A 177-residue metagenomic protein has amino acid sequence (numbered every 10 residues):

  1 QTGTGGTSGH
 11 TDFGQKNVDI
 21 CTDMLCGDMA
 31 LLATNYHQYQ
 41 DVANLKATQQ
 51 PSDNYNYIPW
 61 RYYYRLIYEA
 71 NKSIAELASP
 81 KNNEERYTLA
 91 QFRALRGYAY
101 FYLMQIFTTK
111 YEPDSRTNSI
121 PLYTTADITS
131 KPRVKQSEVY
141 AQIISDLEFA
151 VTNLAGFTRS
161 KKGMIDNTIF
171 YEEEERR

Functional and structural regions predicted by a protein language model:
Q1-I20: Acidic, glycine-rich segments characteristic of secretory precursors and extracytoplasmic regions
D19-Y36: Active-site substrate-recognition loop segments, prototypically the cytochrome P450 B′-helix/B-C loop
A33-I106, V134-E138, T152-K161: Conserved, well-structured interaction surfaces
I106-S145: Short coil/linker segments at helix-helix boundaries
Q142, D146-L154: An active-site-proximal structural segment forming one wall of the substrate-binding cleft that immediately precedes
T168, R176-R177: Aromatic-residue-lined binding/catalytic grooves and analogous aromatic/hydrophobic interfacial grooves in multimeric
